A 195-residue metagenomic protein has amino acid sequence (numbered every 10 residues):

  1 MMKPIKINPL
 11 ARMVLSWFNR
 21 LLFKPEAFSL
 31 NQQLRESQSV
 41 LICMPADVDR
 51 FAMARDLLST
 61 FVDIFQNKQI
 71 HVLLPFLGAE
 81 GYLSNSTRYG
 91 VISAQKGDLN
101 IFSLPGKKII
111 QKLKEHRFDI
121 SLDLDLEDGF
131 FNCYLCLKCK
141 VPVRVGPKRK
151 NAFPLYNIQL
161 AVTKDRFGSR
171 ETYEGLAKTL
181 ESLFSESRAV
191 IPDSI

Functional and structural regions predicted by a protein language model:
M1-F18: Helix-enriched interaction subdomains in cytosolic or periplasmic regions, typified by TIR/SEFIR signaling/NADase cores
M2-K6, N151-I195: Active-site-proximal region of nucleotide-activated glycan assembly enzymes, centered on histidine/acidic-rich loops
F28-D47: Nucleotide-activated donor-dependent transferases that construct or modify glycoconjugates
I42-C43, D47-Q66: Histidine-anchored nucleotide/phosphate-binding helix
C43-D47, P75, L124-L126: Structural motif
D49-F51, G78-L83, P154: Short, charged/polar "capping" segments at the starts of alpha-helices and the immediately preceding loops
V62-F65, Q69-K114: Conserved nucleotide-cofactor-binding alpha/beta core module
K96-K164: Active-site and donor-binding regions of nucleotide-sugar-utilizing enzymes
